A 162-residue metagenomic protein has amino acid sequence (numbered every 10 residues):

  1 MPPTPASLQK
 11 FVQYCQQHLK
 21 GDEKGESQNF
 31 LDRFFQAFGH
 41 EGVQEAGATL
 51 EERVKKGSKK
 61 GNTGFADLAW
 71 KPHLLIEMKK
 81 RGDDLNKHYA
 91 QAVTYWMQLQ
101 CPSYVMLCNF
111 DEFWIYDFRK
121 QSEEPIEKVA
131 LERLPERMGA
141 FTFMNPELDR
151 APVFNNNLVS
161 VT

Functional and structural regions predicted by a protein language model:
M1-C15, S58-G64, P72-H73, M78-T162: Short, basic/polar, glycine-containing "phosphate-handling" surface segments that engage DNA
V12-L50: Acidic-basic catalytic patches of nuclease active cores, encompassing PD-(D/E)XK and other metal-cofactor nuclease
Q28, D32-R33, A66, A90-V93: N-terminal, well-ordered alpha-helical segments
F34, E41-K71: Active-site metal-binding core of divalent-cation-utilizing nuclease and nuclease-like domains
